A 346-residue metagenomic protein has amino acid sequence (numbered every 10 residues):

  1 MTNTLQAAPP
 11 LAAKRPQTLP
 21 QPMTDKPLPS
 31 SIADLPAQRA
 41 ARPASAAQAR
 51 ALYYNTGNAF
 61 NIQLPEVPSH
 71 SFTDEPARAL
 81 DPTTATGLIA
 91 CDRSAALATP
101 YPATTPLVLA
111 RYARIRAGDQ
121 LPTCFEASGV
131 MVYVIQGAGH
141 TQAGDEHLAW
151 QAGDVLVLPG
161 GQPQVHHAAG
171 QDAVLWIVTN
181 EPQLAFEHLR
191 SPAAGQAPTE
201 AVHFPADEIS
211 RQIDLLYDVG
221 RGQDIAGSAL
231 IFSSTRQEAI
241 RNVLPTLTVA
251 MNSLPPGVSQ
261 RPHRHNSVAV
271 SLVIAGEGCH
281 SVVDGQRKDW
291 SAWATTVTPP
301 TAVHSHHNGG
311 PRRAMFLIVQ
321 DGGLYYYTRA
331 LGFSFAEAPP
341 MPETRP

Functional and structural regions predicted by a protein language model:
T2-T105, H188-A250, G332-F335, M341-P346: A short, N-terminal "cap"/entry segment at the start of jelly-roll beta-barrel domains of the cupin/DSBH fold
P43, Y101-T104, D119-M131, H147 (+4 more regions): Short, low-complexity cationic-aromatic patches
L88-T99, V108-E126, T235-Q237, V249-R264: Conserved short histidine dyad/triad with adjacent acidic residue
A110-R114, M131, H147-A149, V155-V157 (+5 more regions): Conserved hydrophobic/aromatic beta-strand scaffold that supports enzyme active sites
R116-A152, R264, V268-A292: A short beta-strand-loop-beta hairpin characteristic of the jelly-roll/cupin
A149-A169, V178-E181, D289-G310, V319-D321: Conserved metal-binding segment of the jelly-roll/cupin
S233-G276, V282-R287, A292-A294: Acidic/His-leaning functional-site neighborhoods
S305-H307, Q320-P346: TerminUS-proximal long segments
